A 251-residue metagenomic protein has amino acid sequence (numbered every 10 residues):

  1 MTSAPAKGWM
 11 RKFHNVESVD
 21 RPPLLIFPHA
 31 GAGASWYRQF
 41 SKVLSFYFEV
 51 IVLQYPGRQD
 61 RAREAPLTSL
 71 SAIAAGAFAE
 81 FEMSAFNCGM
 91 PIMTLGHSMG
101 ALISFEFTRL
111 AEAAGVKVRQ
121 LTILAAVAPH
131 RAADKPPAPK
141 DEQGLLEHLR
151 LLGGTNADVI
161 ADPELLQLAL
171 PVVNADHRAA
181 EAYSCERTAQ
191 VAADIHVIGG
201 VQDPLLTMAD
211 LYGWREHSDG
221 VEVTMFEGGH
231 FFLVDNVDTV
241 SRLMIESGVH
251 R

Functional and structural regions predicted by a protein language model:
M1-L95, L102-R251: Domain-scale detector for complete catalytic domains at protein termini or as standalone homologs
